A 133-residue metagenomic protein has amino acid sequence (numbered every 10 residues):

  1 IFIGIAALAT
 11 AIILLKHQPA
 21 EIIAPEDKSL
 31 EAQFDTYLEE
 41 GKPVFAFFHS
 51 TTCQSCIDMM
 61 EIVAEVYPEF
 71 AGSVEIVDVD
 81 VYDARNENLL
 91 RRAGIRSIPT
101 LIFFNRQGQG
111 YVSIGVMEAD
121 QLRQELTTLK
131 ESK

Functional and structural regions predicted by a protein language model:
I1-A24, K133: N-terminal targeting signals for export/organelle localization
P25-K42, E87: A short beta-strand-turn-helix
E39-T51: Short active-site neighborhood of thiol/selenol oxidoreductases, capturing the structured segment around
F48, A71-E87: Thiol-based oxidoreductase modules, predominantly thioredoxin-like and allied folds used for disulfide exchange
F48, C53-I57, L101: The canonical Cys-X-X-Cys-His
I57-F70: Typically the conserved alpha-helix immediately C-terminal to a functionally engaged Cys/Sec in thioredoxin-like
R91-I95: A short glycine-leucine-enriched loop at secondary-structure breakpoints that most characteristically corresponds
S97, I102-K133: Non-catalytic, surface beta->alpha helical segment in thiol-disulfide oxidoreductase systems
